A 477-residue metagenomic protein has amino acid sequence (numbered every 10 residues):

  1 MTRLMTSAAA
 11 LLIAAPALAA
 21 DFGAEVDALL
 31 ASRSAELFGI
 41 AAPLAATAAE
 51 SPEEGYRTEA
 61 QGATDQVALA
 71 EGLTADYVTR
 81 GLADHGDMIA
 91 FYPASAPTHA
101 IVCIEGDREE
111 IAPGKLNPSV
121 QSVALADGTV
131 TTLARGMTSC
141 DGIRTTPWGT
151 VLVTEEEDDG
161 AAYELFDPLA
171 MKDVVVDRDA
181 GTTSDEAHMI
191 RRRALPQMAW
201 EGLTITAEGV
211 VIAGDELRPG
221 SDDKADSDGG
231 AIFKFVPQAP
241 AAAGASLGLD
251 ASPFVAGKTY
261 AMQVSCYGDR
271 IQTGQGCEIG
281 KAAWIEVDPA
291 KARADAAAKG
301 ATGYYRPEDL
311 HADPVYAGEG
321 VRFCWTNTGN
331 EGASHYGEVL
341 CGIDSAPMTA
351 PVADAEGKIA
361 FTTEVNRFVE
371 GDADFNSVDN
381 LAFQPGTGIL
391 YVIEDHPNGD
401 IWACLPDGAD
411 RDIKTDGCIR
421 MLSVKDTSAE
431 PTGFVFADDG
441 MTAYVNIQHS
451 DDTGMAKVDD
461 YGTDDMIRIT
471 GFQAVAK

Functional and structural regions predicted by a protein language model:
M1-A19: Gram-negative bacterial Sec-dependent N-terminal signal peptides
A20-K477: Sequence/structural signature of beta-propeller domains
